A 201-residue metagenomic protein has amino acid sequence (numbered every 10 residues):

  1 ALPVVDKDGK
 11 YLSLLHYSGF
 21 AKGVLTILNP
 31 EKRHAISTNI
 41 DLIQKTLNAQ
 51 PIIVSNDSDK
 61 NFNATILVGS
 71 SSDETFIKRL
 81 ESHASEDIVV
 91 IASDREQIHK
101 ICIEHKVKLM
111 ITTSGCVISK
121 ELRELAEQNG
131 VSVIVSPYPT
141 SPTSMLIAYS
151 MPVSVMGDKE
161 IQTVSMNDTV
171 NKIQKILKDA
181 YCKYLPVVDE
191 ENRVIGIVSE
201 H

Functional and structural regions predicted by a protein language model:
A1-D6, Y11, D41-I52, N63-I77 (+4 more regions): Bateman/CBS regulatory modules and CBS-like beta-alpha motifs in cytosolic regions of diverse proteins
L2-P3, V89-A92, K108-C116, E124 (+2 more regions): Short hydrophobic alpha-helical runs that function as membrane-insertion/retention elements
P3, K10-I27, Y138, P186 (+1 more regions): Short beta->alpha transition motifs characteristic of CBS
S18-S58, F62-T65, G130, V135-P137: Juxtadomain coupling helices with adjacent low-complexity linkers
F20-L28, H105, C116-K120: Internal alpha/beta core interface subdomains
L67-S71, Q97-E104, K108, T112-C116 (+2 more regions): Non-catalytic interaction/Regulatory regions outside core domains
R123, N129-G157: Long, charge-dense
C182-K183: Short loop/turn microsegments at loop-to-beta-strand junctions
